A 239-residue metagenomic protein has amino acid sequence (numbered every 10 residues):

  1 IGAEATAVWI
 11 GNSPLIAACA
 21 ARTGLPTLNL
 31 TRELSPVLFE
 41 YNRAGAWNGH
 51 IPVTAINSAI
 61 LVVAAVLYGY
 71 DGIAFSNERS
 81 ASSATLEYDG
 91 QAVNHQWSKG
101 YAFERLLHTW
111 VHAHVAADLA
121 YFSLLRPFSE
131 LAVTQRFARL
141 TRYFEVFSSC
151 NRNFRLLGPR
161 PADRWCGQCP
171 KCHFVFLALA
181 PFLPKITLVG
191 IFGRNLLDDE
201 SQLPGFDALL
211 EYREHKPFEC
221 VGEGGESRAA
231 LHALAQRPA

Functional and structural regions predicted by a protein language model:
I1-A239: Nucleotide-activated chemistry modules centered on ATP-dependent adenylation/adenylyltransferase
